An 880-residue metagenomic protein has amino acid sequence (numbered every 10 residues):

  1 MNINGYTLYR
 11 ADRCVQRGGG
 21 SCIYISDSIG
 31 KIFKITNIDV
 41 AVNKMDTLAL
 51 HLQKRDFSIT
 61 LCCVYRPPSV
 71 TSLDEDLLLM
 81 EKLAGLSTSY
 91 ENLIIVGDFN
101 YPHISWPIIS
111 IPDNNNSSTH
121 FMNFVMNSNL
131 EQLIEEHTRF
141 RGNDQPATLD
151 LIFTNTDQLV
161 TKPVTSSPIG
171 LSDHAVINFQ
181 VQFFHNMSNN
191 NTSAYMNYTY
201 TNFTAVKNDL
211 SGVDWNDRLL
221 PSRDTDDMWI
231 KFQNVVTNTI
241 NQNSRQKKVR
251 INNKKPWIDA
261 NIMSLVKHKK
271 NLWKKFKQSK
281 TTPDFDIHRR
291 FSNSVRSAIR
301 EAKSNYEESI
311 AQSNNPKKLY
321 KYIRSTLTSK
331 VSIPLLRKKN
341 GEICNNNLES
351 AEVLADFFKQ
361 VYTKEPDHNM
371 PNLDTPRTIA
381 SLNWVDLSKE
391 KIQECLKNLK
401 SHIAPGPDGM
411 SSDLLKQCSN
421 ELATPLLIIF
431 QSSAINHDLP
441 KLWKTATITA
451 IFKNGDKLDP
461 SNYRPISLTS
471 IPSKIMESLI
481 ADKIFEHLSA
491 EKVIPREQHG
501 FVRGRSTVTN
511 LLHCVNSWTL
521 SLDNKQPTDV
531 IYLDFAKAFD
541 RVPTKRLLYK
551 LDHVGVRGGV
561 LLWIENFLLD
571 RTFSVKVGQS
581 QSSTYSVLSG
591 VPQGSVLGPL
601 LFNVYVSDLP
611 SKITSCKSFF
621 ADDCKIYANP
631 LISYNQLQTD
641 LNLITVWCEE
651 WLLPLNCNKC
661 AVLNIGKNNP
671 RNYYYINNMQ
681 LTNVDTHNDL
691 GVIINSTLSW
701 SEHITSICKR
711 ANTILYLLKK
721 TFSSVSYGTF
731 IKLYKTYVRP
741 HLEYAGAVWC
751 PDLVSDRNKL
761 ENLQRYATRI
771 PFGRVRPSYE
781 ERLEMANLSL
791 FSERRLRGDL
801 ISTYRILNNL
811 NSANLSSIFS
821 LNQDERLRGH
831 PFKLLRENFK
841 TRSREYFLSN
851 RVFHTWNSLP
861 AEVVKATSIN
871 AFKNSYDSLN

Functional and structural regions predicted by a protein language model:
M1-A298, V331, E342, Q360 (+9 more regions): A shared catalytic/ligand-binding motif for oxyanion handling
R55, G97-D98, H174, G406 (+10 more regions): Catalytic palm active-site di-aspartate
L61, H174, N271, F358 (+18 more regions): Short, conserved catalytic/metal-binding micro-motifs enriched in Asp/Glu and His
A84-L93, I480-Q498, D523, T528 (+2 more regions): Active-site palm subdomain of RNA-directed nucleic acid polymerases
V164, P168, D173-T201, Y585 (+3 more regions): A conserved non-catalytic segment of reverse transcriptases and RNA-directed RNA polymerases corresponding to the late
V176, Q180, F184-N186, N190 (+16 more regions): Surface-exposed loop/turn segments and immediately adjacent short secondary-structure elements within folded domains
Y200-N238, T614, M679-V748: Basic, alpha-helical interaction scaffolds
F358, T378, L382-P592, A628: Conserved pre-catalytic core of RNA-dependent polymerases
